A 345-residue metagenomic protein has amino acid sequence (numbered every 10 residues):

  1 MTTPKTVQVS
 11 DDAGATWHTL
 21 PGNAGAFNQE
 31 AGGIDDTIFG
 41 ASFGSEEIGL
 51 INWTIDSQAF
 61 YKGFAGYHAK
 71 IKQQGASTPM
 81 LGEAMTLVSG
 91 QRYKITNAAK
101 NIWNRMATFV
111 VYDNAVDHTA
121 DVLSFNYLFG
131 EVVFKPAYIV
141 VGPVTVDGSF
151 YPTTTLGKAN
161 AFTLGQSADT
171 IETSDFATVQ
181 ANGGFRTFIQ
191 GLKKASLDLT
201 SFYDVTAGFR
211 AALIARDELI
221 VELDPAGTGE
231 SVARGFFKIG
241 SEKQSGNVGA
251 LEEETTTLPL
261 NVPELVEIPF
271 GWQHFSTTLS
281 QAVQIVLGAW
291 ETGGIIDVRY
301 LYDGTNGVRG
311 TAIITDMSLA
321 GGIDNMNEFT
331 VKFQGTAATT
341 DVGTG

Functional and structural regions predicted by a protein language model:
M1-G345: Signature of extracytoplasmic/envelope-associated structural regions
